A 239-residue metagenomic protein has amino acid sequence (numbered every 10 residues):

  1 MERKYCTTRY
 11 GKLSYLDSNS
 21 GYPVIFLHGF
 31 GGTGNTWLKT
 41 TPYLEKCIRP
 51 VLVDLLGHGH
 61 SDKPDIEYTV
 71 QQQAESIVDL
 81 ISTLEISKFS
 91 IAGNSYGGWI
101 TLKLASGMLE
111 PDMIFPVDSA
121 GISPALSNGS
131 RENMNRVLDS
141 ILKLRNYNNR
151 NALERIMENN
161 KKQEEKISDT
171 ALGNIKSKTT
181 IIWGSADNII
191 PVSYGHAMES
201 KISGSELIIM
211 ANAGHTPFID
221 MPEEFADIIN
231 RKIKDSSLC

Functional and structural regions predicted by a protein language model:
R9, L52-A92, D227: Active-site loop/oxyanion-hole signature of alpha/beta-hydrolase fold enzymes
L16-H60: Conserved HGGG/HGGXW glycine-rich cap/lid loop of the alpha/beta-hydrolase fold
W99-L142: Flexible "cap/lid" loop of the alpha/beta hydrolase fold
K143-T170: Hydrophobic, aromatic-rich cap/lid helix
I175, I181-W183, D187: Short beta-strand/loop motif that positions the catalytic acidic residue of the alpha/beta-hydrolase fold
S177, P191-S200: Short alpha-helix in the alpha/beta-hydrolase fold that links the catalytic acid
E199-T216: Catalytic histidine neighborhood in serine/cysteine hydrolases with alpha/beta-hydrolase-type architecture
N212-C239: Catalytic active-site module of serine/aspartate enzymes centered on a nucleophile-bearing elbow/loop
